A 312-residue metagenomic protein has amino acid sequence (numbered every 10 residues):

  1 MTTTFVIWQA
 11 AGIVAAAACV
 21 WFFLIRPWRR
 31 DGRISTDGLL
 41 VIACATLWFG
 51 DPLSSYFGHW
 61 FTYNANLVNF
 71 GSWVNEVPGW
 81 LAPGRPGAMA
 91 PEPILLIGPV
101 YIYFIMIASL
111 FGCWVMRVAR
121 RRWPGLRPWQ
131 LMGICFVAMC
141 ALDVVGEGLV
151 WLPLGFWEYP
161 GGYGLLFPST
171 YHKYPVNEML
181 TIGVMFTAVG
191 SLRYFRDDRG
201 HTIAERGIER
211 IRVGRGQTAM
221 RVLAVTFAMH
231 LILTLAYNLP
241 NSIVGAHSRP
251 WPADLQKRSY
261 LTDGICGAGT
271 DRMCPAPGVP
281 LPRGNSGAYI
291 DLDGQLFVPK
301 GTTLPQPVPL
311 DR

Functional and structural regions predicted by a protein language model:
M1-R312: Aromatic-rich, lipid-facing transmembrane alpha helices and their immediate juxtamembrane interface loops in integral
